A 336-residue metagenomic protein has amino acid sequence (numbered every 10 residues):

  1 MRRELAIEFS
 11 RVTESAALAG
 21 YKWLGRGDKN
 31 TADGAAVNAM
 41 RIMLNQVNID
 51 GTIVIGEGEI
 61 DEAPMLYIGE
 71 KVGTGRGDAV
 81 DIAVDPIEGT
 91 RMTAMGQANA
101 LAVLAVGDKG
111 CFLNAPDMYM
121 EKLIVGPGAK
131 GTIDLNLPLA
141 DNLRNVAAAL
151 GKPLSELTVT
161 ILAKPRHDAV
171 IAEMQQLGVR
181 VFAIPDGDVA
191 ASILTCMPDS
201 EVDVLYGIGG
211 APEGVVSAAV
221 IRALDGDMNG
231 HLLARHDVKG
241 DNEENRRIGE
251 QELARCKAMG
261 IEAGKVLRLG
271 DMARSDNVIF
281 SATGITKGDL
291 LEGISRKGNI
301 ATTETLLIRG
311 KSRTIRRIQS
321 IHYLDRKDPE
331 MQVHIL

Functional and structural regions predicted by a protein language model:
M1-A83, R144, A148, Q175 (+5 more regions): N-terminal subdomain of lithium-sensitive/metallo-dependent phosphomonoesterases centered on the IMPase/IPPase/PAP
L5, L194-P212, V216-L336: Oxyanion/phosphate-interacting regions
I53-E57, I82-V84, T93-M95, N114-A115 (+5 more regions): General beta-strand structural signal in soluble alpha/beta enzymes
M65-Y67, M95-Q97, A115-M118, A169-Q175 (+3 more regions): Short acidic, glycine/serine/threonine-rich loops at helix termini
G77-E88, M92-C111: DPxDG-like acidic metal-binding loop motif
V103, D108-A183, G288-L290, T303-I335: Acidic beta-strand-loop-alpha-helix segment within the catalytic core of divalent metal-dependent phosphate-processing
M174-V181, D188-L194, P198-V202: Glycine-rich ThDP/TPP pyrophosphate-binding loop and its adjacent helix/strand module within ThDP-dependent enzymes
